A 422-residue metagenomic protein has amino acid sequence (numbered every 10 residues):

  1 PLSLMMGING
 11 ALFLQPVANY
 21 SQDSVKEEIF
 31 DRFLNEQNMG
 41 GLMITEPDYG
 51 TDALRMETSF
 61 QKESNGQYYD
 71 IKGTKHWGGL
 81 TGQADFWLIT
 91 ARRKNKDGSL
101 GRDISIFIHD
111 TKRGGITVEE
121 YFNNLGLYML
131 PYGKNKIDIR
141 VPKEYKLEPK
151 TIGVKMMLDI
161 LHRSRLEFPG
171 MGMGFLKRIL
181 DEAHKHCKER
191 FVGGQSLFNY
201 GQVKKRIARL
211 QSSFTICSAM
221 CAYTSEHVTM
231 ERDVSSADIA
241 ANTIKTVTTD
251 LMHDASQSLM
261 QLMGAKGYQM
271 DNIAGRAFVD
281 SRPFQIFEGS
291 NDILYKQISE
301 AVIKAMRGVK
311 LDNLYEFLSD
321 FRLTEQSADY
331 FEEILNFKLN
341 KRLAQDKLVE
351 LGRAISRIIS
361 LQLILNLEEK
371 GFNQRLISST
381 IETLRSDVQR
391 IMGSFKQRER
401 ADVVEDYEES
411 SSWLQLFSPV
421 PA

Functional and structural regions predicted by a protein language model:
P1-E36, L80-Q83, L365, F372 (+2 more regions): Internal helix-loop-helix
P1-N9, A18, M43-D48, T74-H76 (+6 more regions): Active-site beta-strand/loop segments that form the cofactor-binding cradle of oxidoreductase flavoproteins
N35-I44: A short, Trp-centered hydrophobic/proline-enriched beta-strand micro-motif
S64, K155, D181, K185-E189 (+3 more regions): Flavin-dependent oxidoreductase catalytic core characteristic of acyl-CoA dehydrogenase/oxidase-like enzymes
Y68, K72-I116: A short core secondary-structure module
G114-V141: Flexible, small-/acidic-enriched active-site or ligand-binding loops
D138-K155: Long, acidic (Asp/Glu-rich), low-complexity accessory segments flanking structured domains
